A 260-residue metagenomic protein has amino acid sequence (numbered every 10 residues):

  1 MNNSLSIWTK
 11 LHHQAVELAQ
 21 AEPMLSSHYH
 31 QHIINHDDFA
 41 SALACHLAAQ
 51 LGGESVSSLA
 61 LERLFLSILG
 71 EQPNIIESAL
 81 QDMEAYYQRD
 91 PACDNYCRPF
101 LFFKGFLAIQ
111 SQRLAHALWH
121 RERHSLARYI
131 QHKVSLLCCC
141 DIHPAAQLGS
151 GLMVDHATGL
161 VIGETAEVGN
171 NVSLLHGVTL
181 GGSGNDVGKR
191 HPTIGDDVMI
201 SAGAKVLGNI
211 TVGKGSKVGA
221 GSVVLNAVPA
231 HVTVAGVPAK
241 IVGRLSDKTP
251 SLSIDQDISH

Functional and structural regions predicted by a protein language model:
M1-K133, L252-H260: Terminal amphipathic alpha-helical/low-complexity segments used for targeting or macromolecular assembly
L114, R123, N171-G181, D196-D197 (+1 more regions): A signal for specific C-terminal beta-sheet/loop modules enriched in small/flexible residues with GP/PG/PP motifs
S135-V242: Structural signal for interior beta-strand "rungs" in well-ordered beta-sheet cores of soluble enzyme domains
A230, A239-I258: Acidic, carboxylate-rich catalytic segments that either coordinate divalent cations
